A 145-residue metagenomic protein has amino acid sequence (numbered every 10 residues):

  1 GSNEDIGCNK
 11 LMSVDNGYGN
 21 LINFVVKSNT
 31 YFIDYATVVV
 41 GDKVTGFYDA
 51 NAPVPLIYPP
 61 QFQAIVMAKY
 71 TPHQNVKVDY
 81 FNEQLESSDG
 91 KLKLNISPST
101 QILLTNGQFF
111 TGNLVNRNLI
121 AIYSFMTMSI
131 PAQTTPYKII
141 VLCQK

Functional and structural regions predicted by a protein language model:
G1-S13, I33-N95, T105-K145: Short, flexible, surface-exposed loop segments at domain boundaries
D15-G17: A generic structural motif
G19-K27, L92-S99: A short macromolecule-binding patch
I102: Substrate-binding/catalytic groove segments of enzymes that remodel or degrade extracellular structural polymers
